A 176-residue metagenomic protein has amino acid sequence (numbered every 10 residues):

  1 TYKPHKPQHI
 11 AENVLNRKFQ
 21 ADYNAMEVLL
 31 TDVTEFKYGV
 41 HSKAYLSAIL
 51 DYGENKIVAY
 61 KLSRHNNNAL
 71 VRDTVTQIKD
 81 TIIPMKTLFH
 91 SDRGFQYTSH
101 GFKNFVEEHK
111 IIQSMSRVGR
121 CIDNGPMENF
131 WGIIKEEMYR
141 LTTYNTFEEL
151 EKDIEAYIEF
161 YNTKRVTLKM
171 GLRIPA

Functional and structural regions predicted by a protein language model:
T1, F89-R93, E107-P126, T142-F147: RNase H-like polynucleotidyl transferase catalytic core
T1-Y23, R120, I174-A176: Basic, flexible linker segments flanking DNA-binding modules in nucleic acid-interacting mobile-element proteins
K3, E107-I111, I133-A176: C-terminal domain-tail junction helix/linker
R17-V58, R64-H65: An active-site-proximal beta-strand-loop segment
S42, Y60-I82: Active-site beta-loop-alpha junctions of metal-dependent nucleic acid enzymes, especially the RNase H-like/DDE
E54-Y60, Q113-S116, R140-L141: Short small-residue beta-strand/loop micro-motif enriched in glycine and branched aliphatics
I83-T98, R117, C121, G171-P175: Acidic/histidine-rich, metal-coordinating catalytic segments
